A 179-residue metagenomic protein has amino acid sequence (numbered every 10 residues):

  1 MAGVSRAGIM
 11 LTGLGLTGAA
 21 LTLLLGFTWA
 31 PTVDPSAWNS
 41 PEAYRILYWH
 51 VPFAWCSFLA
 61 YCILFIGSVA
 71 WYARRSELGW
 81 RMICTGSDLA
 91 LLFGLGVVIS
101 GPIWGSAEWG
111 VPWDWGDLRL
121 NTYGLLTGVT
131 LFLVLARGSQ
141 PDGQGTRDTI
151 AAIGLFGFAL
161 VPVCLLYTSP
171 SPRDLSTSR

Functional and structural regions predicted by a protein language model:
M1-L14: N-terminal membrane topogenic signal
G18-D34: Alpha-helical transmembrane segments of multi-pass membrane proteins
P41-C56, D114-W115, R119-N121: Short aromatic-rich membrane-water interface segments that cap or initiate transmembrane helices in multi-pass membrane
F53-G67, G124-R137: Hydrophobic cores of alpha-helical transmembrane segments in multi-pass inner/ER membrane proteins, independent
A73-C84, Q140-R147: Membrane-interface helix-boundary motifs at transmembrane edges
L89-R137: Membrane-interface helix-loop-helix modules in multi-pass inner-membrane proteins
I153-L166: Hydrophobic alpha-helical membrane-insertion segments
Y167-D174: Conserved small/polar residues in nucleotide/adenosyl-binding loops
